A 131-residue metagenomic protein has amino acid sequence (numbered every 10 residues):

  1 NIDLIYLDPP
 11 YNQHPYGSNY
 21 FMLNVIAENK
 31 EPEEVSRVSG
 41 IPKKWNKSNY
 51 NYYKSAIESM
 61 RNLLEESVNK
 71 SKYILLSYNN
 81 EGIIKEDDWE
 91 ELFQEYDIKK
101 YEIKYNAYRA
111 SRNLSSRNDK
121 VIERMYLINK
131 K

Functional and structural regions predicted by a protein language model:
N1-K131: Class I S-adenosyl-L-methionine-dependent methyltransferase catalytic core
